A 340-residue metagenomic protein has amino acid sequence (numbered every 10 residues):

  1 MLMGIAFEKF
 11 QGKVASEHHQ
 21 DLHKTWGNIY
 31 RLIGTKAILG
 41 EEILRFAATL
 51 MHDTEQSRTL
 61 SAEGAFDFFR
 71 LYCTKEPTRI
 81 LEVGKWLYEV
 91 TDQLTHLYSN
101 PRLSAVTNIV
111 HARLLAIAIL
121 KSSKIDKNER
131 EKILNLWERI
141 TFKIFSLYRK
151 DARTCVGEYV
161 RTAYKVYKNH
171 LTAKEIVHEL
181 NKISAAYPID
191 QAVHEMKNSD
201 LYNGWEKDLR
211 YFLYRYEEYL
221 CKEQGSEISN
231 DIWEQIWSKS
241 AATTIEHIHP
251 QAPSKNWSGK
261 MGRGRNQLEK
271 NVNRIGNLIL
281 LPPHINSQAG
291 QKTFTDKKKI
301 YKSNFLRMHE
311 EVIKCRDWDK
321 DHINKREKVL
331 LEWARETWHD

Functional and structural regions predicted by a protein language model:
M1-E218, H339: A cross-family structural signal marking well-folded subdomains
A15-G34, Q288, T295-R316: C-terminal polymerase-core module
K127-T154, E158, K298-D340: C-terminal, well-folded lobe of enzymatic/effector domains
I176-V312, W338: Betabetaalpha-Me/HNH-type nuclease active-site subdomain
